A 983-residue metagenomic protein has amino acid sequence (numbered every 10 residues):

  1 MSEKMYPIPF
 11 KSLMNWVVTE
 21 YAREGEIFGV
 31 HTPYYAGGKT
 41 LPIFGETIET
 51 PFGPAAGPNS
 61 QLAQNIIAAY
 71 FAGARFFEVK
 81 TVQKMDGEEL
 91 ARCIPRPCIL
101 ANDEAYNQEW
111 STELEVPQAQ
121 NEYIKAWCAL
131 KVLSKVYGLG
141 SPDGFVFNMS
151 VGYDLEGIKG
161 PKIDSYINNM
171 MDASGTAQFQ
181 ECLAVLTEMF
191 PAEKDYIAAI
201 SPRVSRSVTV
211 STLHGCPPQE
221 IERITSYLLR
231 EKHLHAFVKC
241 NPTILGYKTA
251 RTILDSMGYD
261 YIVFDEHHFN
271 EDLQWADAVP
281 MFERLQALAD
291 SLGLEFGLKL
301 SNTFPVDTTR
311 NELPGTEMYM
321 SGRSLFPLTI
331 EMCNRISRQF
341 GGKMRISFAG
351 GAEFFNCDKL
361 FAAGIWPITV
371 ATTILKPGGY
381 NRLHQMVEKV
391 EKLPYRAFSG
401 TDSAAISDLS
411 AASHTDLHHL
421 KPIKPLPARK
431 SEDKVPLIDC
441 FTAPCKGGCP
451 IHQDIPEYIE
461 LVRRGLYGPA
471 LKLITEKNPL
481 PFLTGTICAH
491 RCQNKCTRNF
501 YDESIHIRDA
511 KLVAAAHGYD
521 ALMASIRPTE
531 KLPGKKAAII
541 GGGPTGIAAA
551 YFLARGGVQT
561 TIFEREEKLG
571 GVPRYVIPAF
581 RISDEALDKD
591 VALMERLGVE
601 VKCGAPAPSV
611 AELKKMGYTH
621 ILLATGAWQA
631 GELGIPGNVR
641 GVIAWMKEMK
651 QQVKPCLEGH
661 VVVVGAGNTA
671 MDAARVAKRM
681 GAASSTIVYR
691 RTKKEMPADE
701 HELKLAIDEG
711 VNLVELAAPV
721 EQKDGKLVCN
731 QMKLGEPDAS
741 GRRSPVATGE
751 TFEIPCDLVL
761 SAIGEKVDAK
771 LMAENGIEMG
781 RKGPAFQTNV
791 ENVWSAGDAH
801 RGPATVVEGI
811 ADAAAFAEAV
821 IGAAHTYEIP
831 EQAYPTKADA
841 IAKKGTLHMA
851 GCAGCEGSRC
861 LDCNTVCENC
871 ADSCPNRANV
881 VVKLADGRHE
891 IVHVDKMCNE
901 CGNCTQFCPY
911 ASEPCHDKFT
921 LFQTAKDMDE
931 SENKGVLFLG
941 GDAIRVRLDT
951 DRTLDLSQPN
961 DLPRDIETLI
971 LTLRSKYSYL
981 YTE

Functional and structural regions predicted by a protein language model:
M1-E231: N-terminal capping/small domains of soluble enzymes
A22-G37, T243-G342, P377-Y395: Glycine/Thr-rich beta-alpha phosphate-binding loop at enzyme active sites
A56-N59, N302-F304, M344-C357, A605 (+1 more regions): Glycine-rich beta-to-alpha transition loops that act as phosphate-gripper elements at the mouths of alpha/beta enzyme
A63-A68, T225, A352-V370: Catalytic cores of alpha/beta
R75-G87, C240-P242, K359-K389, R691: Glycine-rich phosphate-binding active-site loops on the catalytic face of alpha/beta enzymes
E317, R323, L328, I374-L375 (+16 more regions): Ferredoxin-type iron-sulfur electron-transfer modules and their immediate structural context
I540-T561, K602-A611, T625-L633, W645-E700 (+4 more regions): Rossmann-like dinucleotide/flavin-binding elements
Q559-I562, E566-V601, A674-E721: Rossmann-like dinucleotide-binding cores of NAD(P)H-dependent redox enzymes
